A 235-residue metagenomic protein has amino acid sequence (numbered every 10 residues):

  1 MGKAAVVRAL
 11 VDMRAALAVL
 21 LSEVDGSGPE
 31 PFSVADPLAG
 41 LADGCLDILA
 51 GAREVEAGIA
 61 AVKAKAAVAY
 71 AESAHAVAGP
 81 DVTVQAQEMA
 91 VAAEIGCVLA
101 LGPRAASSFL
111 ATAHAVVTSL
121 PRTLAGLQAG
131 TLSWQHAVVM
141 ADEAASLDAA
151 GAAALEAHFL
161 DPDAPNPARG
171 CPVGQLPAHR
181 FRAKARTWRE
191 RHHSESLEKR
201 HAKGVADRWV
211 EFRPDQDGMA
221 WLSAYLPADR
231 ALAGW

Functional and structural regions predicted by a protein language model:
M1-W235: Conserved C-terminal region and hinge/linker of Rieske [2Fe-2S] proteins, especially in Rieske oxygenase systems
